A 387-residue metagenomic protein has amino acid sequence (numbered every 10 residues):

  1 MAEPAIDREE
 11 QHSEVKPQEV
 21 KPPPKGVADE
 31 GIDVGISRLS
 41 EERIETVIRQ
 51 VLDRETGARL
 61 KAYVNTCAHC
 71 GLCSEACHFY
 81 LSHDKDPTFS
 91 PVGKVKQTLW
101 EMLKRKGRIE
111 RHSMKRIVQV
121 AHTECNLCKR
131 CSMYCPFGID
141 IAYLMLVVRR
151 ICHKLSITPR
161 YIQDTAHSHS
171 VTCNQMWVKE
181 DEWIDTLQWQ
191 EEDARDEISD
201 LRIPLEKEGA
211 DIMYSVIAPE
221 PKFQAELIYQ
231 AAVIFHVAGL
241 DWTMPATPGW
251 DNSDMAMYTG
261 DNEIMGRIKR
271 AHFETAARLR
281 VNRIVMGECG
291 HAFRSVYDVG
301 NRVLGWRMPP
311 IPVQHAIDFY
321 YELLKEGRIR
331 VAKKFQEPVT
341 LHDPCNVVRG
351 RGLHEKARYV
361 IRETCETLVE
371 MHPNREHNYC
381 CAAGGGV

Functional and structural regions predicted by a protein language model:
A2-H122: Ferredoxin-type iron-sulfur electron-transfer modules and their immediate structural context
I6-I44, D53, L324-V387: Redox cofactor-anchoring modules in respiratory/redox and cofactor-processing assemblies
L39, R54-V64, K96-S295, V299-R302: Iron-sulfur-cluster electron-transfer modules
C67-C73, C77, C125-C131, C135 (+3 more regions): Short cysteine clusters
L72-H78, S82-K85, M133-Y143, G350 (+1 more regions): Short functional micro-motifs and their immediate structural scaffolds
V216, E288, H315-I317, D343: Short, structured patches in soluble enzyme cores that scaffold and shape functional sites
G266-H272, F319-G327: Active-site glycine-rich loop that binds ribose-phosphate moieties when present
F293-D318: Short acidic, glycine/proline-enriched helix-loop-strand junctions
